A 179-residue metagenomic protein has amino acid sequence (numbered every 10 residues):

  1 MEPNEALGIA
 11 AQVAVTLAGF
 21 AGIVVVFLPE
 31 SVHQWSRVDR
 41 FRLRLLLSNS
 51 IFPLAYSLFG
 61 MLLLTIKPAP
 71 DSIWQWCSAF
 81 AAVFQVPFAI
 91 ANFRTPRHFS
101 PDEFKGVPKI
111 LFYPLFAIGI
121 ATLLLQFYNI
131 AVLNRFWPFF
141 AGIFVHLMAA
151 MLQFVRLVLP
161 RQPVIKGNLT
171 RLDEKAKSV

Functional and structural regions predicted by a protein language model:
Q12-S31: N-terminal signal-anchor/start-transfer transmembrane helix
A14-A18, S48-Y56, W74-N92: Generic alpha-helical transmembrane segments
V25-L28, L54-P68, F88-T95: Membrane-helix exit/interface motif
S36-S50: Loop-to-helix transition at the N-terminal end of transmembrane alpha-helices
L54-L62, L115-V132: Hydrophobic alpha-helical transmembrane segments in multi-pass integral membrane proteins
V83-F88, V107-F127: Hydrophobic alpha-helical membrane segments
T95-I118, L133-W137, R171-E174: Membrane-helix boundary/juxtamembrane motif in polytopic membrane proteins
R161-V179: Short, highly charged, low-complexity non-transmembrane loops/tails of multi-pass membrane proteins
